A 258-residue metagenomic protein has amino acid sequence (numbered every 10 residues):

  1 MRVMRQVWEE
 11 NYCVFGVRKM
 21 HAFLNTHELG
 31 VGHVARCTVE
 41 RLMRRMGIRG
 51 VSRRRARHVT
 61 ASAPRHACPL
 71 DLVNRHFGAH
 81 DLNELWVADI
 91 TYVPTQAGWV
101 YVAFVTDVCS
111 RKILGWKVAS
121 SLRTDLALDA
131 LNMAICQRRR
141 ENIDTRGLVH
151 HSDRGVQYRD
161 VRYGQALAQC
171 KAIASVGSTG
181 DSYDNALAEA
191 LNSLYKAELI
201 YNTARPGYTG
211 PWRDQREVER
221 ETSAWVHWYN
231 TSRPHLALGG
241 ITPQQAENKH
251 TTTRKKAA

Functional and structural regions predicted by a protein language model:
M1-A258: Charged DNA-binding/catalytic regions of mobile-element recombinases
